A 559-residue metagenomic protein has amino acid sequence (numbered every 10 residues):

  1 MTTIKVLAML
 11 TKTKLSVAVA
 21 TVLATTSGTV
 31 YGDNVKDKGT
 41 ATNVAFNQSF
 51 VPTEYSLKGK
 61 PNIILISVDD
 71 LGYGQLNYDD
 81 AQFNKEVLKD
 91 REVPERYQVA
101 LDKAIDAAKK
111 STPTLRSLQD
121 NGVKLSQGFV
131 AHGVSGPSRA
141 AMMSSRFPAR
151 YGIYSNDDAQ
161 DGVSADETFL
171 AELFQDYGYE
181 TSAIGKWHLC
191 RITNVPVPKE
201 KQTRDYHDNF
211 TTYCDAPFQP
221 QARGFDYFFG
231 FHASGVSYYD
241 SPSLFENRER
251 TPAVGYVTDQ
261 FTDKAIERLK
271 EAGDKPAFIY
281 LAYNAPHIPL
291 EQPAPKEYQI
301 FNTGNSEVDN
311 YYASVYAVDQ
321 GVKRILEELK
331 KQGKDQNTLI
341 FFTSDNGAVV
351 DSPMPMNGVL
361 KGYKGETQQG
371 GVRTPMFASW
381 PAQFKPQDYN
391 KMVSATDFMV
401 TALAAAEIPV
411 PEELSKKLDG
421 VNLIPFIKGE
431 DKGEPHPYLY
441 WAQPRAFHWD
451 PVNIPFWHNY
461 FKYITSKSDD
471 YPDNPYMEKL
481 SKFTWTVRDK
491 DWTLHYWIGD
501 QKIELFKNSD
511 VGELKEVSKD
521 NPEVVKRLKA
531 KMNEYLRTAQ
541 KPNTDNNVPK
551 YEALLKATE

Functional and structural regions predicted by a protein language model:
V30-P61, V68, Y73, D80 (+9 more regions): Long, internal low-complexity/basic segments
D37-T40, Y73-F169, L173-S182, I192-T203 (+2 more regions): Active-site segment of extracytoplasmic enzymes that catalyze sulfate/phosphate-ester chemistry
G39, I153-Q160, S164-E172, D176-Y179 (+6 more regions): Formylglycine-dependent
G59, D102-T112, F129-V134, D157-T168 (+5 more regions): A short beta-strand-to-alpha-helix junction
I63, D69, F174, K186 (+8 more regions): A short aromatic-rich beta-strand->coil structural motif
N77-N84, D102-K109, K124-R146, A159 (+8 more regions): Short, solvent-exposed turn/loop segments enriched in Gly/Ser/Thr/Pro and often Arg
T203-C214, F218, D226, A348-G358 (+5 more regions): C-terminal cap/loop subdomain of S1 sulfatases and analogous C-terminal strand-loop tails that border
A282-Y283, A317-M354: Metal-dependent active-site segment of extracytoplasmic phospho-/sulfohydrolases and closely related
